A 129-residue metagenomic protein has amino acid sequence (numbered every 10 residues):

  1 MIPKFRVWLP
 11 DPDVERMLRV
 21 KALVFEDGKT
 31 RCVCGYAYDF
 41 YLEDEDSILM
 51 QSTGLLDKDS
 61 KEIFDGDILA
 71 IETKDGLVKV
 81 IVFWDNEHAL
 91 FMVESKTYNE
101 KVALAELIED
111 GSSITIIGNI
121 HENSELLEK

Functional and structural regions predicted by a protein language model:
M1-K129: Secondary-structure transition motif
